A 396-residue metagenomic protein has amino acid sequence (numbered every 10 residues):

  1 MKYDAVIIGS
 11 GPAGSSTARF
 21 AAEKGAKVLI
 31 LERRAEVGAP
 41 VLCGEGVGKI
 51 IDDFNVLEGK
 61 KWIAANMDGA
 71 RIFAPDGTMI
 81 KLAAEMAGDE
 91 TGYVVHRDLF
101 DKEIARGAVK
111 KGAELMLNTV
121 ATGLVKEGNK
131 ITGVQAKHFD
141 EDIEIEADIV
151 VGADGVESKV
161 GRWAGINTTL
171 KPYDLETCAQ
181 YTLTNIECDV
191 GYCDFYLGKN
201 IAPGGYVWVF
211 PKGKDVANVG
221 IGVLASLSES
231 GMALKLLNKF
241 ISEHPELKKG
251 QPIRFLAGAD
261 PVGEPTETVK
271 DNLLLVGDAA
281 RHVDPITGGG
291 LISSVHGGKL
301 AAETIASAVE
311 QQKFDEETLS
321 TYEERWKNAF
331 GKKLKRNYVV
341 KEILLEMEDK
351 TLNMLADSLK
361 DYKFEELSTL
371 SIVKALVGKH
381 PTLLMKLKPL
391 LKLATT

Functional and structural regions predicted by a protein language model:
M1-A5: Extreme N-terminal starter segment of soluble prokaryotic enzymes
V6, S10, F20-L42: Glycine-rich FAD pyrophosphate-binding loop
G14-S15: N-terminal Rossmann-fold NAD(P) dinucleotide-binding loop
R34-P75: N-terminal FAD cofactor-binding segment of flavoenzymes
T78-F100: Dinucleotide-binding Rossmann-like beta1-alpha1 core, especially the glycine-rich loop that anchors the ADP
G107-K248: Predominantly flavin-linked oxidoreductase catalytic cores and closely associated redox partners
G123, L227-I305: FAD/FMN-dependent oxidoreductases across multiple families
A306-T396: C-terminal helical "tail/cap" subdomain of flavin- and related membrane-associated enzymes
